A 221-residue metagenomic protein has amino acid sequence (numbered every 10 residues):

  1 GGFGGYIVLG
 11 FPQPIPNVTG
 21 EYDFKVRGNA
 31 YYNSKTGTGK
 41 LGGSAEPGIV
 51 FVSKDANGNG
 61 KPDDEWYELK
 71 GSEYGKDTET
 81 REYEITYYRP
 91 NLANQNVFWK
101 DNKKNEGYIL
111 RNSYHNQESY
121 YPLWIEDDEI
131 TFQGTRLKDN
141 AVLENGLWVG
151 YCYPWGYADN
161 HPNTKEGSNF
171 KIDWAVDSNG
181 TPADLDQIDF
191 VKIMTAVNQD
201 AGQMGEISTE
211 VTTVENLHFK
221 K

Functional and structural regions predicted by a protein language model:
G1-E46, G71-K221: A domain-level signal for the mature, folded cores of soluble proteins
T36-G43, A56-E65: Acidic, glycine-anchored loop motifs typical of Ca2+
F51-D55: Predominantly extracellular/luminal cell-surface or secreted proteins
E68: Conserved hydrophobic ligand-interaction patch in extracellular adhesion modules
